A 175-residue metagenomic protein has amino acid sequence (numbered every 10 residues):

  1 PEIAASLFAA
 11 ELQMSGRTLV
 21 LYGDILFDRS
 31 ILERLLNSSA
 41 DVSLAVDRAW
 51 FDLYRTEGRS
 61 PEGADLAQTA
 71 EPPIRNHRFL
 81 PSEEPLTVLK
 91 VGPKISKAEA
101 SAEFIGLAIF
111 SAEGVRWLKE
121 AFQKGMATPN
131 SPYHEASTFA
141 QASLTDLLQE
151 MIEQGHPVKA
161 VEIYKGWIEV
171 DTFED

Functional and structural regions predicted by a protein language model:
P1-R17: Short phosphate-binding loop-to-helix
I3-S6, D28, L144: Amphipathic coiled-coil/heptad-repeat helices and related helical stalk/stem segments that mediate oligomerization
G16-L26: Short beta-strand-to-loop acidic/aromatic patch adjacent to the donor-nucleotide binding site
G16-R17, A40, H156: Short coil/turn segments at beta-strand junctions that form active-site/ligand-binding loops
L21-Y22, A45-D47, E162: Short beta-strand segments
D28-P129: Conserved core of the sugar-phosphate nucleotidyltransferase
K97-D175: Conserved alpha/beta core of the MobA/IspD/sugar-nucleotide pyrophosphorylase nucleotidyltransferase superfamily
